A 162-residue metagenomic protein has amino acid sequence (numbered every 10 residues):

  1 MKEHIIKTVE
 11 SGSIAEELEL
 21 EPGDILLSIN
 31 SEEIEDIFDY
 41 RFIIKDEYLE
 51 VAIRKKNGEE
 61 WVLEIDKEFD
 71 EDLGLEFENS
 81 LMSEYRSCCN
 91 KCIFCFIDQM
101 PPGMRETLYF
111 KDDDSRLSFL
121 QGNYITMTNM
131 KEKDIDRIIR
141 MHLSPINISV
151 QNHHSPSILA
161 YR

Functional and structural regions predicted by a protein language model:
M1-E10: PDZ/PDZ-like groove recognition
T8, P22, Y40: Basic, Lys/Arg-rich alpha-helical nucleic-acid-recognition elements, primarily the DNA-binding modules of transcription
I14-L18, R41-F42: Short, surface-exposed secondary-structure edge patches
A15, G23-L26, V51, C95: Terminal peptide-recognition signature
E17-E35: Conserved PDZ fold ligand-binding element
S31-F38, K56-G58: Short acidic beta-strand-loop surface patches of small beta-rich interaction domains
R41-E78: PDZ-domain C-terminal substructure recognizer with occasional recognition of PDZ-binding tails
K67-R162: Conserved Radical SAM active-site core
